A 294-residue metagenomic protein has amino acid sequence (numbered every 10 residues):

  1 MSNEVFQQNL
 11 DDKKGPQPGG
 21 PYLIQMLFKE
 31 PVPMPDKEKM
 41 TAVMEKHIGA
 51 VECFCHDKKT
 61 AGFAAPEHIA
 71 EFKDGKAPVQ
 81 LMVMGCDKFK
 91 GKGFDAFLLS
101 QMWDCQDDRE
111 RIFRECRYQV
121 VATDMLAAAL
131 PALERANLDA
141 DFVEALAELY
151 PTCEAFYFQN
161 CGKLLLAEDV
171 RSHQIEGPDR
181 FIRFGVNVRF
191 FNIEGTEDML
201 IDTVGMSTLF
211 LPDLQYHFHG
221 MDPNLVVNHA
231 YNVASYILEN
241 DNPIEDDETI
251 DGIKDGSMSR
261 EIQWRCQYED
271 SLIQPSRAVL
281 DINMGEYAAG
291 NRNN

Functional and structural regions predicted by a protein language model:
M1-E45: N-terminal alpha-helical "arm" segments
G20-E30, C116-L126, I282: Short, hydrophobic/proline-enriched secondary-structure or compact coil segments at domain edges
Q25-F28, V32, A127-R135, F218-L225: Conserved aromatic-histidine-acidic binding/catalytic patches
V32-R111: N-terminal low-complexity, intrinsically disordered segments
D36-M40, P131-F142, D222-H229: Short amphipathic alpha-helical segments
E45-C55, D141-F156, Y236-E245: Structural alpha-beta junctions
M84-N187: Internal, hydrophobic cores of structured domains that mediate oligomerization or house catalytic pockets within large
Q159-N294: Aromatic/basic-lined ligand-recognition segments that form π-stacking hydrophobic pockets flanked by Lys/Arg to engage
